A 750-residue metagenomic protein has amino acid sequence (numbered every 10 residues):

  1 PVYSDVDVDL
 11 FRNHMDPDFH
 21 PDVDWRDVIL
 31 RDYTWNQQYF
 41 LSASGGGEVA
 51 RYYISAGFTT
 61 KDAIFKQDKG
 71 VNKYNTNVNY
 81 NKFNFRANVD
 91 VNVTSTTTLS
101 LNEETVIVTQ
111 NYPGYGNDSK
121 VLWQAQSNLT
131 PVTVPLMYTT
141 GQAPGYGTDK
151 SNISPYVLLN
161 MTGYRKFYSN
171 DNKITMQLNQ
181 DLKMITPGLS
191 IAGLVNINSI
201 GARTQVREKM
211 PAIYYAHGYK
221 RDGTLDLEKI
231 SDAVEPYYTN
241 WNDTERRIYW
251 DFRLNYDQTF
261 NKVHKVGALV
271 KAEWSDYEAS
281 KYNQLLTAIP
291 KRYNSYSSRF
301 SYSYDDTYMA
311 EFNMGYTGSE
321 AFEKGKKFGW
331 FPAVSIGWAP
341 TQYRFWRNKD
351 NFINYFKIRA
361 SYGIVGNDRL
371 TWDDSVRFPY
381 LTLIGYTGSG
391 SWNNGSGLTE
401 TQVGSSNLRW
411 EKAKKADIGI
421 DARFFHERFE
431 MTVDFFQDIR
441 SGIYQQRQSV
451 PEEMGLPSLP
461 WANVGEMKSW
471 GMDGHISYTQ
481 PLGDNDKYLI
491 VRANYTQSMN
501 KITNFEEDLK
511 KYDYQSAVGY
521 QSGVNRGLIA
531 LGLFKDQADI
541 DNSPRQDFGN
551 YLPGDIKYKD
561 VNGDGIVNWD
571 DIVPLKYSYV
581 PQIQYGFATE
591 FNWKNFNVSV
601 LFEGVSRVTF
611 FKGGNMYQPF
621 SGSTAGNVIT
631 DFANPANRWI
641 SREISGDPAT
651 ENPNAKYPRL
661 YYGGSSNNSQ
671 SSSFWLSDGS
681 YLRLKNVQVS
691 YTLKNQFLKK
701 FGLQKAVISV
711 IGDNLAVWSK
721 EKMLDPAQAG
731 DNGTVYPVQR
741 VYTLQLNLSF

Functional and structural regions predicted by a protein language model:
P1-M15, Y115-G116, T479-Y579, Y617-F620 (+1 more regions): Conserved small-residue
N13-Y33, N242-R247, Y661-G663: Alpha-helix-centered segments that form part of catalytic cores
F19-R26, Y282, N568-D571: Short Pro/Gly-enriched beta-strand edge/turn motifs at strand-loop
D27-Y112: Transmembrane beta-barrel wall of Gram-negative outer-membrane proteins
Y33, Q37, N88-I107, Y112-G116 (+9 more regions): Extracellular/periplasmic, surface-exposed regions of secreted and cell-surface proteins
A268-D276, M309-G318, K557-V580: Catalytic-site beta-strand/loop segments enriched in glycine and acidic/polar residues
G563, L601-Y681: C-terminal beta-barrel architecture of Gram-negative outer-membrane proteins
S578-G613: Glycine-rich, aromatic-lined ligand/substrate-binding cores of catalytic and carbohydrate-binding domains
